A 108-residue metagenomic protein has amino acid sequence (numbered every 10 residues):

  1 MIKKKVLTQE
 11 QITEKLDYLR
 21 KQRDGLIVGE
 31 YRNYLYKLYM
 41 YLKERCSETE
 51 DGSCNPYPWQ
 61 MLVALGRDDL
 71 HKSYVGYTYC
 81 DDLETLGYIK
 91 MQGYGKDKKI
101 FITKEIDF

Functional and structural regions predicted by a protein language model:
M1-Q60: Short recognition helix of helix-turn-helix/winged-helix DNA-binding domains
K4-K5, E10, G25-L26, G87-I89 (+2 more regions): Residue-level marker of intrinsically disordered, low-complexity segments enriched for small/polar residues
C46-T103: Winged helix-turn-helix DNA-binding recognition segment
I106-F108: Short, amphipathic alpha-helical interaction segments positioned at domain boundaries
